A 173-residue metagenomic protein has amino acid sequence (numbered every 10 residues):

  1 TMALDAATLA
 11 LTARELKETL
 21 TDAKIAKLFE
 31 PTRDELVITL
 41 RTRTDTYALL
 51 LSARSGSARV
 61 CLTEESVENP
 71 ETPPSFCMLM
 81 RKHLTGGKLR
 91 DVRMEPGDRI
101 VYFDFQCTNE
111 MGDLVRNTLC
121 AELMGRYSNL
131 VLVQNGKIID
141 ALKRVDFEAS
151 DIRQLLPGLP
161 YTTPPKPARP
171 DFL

Functional and structural regions predicted by a protein language model:
L4-E68, T72: A structured, charge-rich N-terminal accessory region that forms the first stable segment of a protein and links
T44-L173: Phosphate/anion-contacting hairpin/loop surfaces
